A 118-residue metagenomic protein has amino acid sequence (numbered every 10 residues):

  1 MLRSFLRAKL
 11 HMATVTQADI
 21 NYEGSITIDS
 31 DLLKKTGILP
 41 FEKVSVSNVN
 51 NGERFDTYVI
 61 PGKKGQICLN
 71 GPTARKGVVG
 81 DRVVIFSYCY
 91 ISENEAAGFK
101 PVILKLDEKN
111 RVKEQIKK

Functional and structural regions predicted by a protein language model:
L2-S4, H11: A cross-kingdom feature strongest in bacterial/archaeal respiratory oxidoreductases
F5, V15-T16, I20-A97, E108-R111: Compact, glycine-rich, soluble single-domain proteins
V102-K118: Short, glycine/charged-enriched hinge/interface segments at domain edges or termini
